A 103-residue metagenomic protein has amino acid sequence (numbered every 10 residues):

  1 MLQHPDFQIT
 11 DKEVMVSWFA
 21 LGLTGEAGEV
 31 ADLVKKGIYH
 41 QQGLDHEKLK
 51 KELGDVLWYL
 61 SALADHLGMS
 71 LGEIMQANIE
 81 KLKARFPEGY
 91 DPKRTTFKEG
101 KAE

Functional and structural regions predicted by a protein language model:
M1-E103: Flexible "arm" and connector segments at domain edges
